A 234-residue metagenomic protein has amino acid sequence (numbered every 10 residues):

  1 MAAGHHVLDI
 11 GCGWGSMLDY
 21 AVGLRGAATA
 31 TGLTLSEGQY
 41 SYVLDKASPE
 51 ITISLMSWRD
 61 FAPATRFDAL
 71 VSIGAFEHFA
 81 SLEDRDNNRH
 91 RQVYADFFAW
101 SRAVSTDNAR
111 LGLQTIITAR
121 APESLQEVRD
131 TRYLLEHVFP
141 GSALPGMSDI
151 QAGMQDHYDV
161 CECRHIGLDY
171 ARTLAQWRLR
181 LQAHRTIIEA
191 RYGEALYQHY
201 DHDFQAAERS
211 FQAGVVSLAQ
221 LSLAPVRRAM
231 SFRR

Functional and structural regions predicted by a protein language model:
G4-G11: Conserved class I S-adenosyl-L-methionine
S16-G26: Conserved SAM-binding loop of SAM-dependent methyltransferases across substrates and taxa, primarily the Class I
T29-T34: Conserved SAM-binding motif I beta-strand of class I
S48-W58: Conserved SAM-binding strand-loop segment of SAM-dependent methyltransferases
R59-I73: A short acidic, Gly/Pro-enriched loop at the edge of an enzyme's catalytic core that lines a small-molecule cofactor
N88-D107: A short glycine-rich, Lys/Arg-flanked "PGG" loop and its adjoining helix->strand segment in the class I
N108-T115: Conserved beta-strand signature within the Rossmann-like core of class I S-adenosyl-L-methionine
I116-Q220, A224-R227: Substrate-binding/catalytic lobe of Class I Rossmann-like enzymes that use SAM or dcSAM, i.e., the mid-to-C-terminal
